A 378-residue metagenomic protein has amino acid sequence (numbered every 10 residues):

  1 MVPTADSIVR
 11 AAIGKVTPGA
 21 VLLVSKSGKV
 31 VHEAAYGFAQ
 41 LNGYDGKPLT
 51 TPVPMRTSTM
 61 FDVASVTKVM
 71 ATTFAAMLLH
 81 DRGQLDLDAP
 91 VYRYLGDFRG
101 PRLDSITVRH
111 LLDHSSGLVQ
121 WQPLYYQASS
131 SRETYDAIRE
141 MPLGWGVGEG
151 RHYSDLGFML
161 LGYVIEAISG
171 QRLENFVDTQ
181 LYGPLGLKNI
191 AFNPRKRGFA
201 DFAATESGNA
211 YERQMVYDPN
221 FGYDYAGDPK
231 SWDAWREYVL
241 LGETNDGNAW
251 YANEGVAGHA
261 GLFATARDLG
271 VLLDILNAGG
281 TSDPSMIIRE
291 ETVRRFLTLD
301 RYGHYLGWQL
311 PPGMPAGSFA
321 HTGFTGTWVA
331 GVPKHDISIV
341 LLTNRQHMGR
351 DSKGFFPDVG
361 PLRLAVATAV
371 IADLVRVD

Functional and structural regions predicted by a protein language model:
V2-F61, Q84-D86, E140, R350: Short, conserved catalytic-motif segment at the N-terminal edge
P3-V9, G28, T59-D88, F158-E166 (+2 more regions): Active-site SXXK
V21-L23, H32-E33, H110-L112, M159 (+3 more regions): Structural recognition of the beta-strand scaffold that forms the well-ordered cores of secreted hydrolase catalytic
V24-S27, Y92-R99, V108: Acidic helix-start/capping segments at beta-turn-to-alpha-helix junctions
Q40-L41, P101-G317: Short, surface-exposed loop or secondary-structure junction motifs that flank catalytic or metal-binding residues
D86-P101, G183-L185: Short, glycine/proline-biased beta-turn/loop segments that scaffold the active-site neighborhood
A278, S282, T292, L297 (+3 more regions): Short, gly/Ser/Thr-rich active-site loops of penicillin-recognizing serine hydrolases
S318, T325-S338: Short, surface-exposed beta-strand/loop micro-motifs that present aromatic residues
